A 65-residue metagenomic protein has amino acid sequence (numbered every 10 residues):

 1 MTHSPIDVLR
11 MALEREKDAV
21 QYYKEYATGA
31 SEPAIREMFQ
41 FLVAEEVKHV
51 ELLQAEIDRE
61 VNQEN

Functional and structural regions predicted by a protein language model:
M1-N65: Non-heme di-metal
